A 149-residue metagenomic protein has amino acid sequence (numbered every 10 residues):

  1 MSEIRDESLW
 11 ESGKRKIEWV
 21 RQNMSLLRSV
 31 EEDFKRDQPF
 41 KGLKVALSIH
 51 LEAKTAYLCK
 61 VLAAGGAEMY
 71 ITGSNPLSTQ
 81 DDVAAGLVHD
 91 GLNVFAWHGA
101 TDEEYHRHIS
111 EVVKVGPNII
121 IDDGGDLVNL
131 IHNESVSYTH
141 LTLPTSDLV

Functional and structural regions predicted by a protein language model:
M1-K35: Positively charged, low-complexity intrinsically disordered leader regions
K41-L43: Phosphate-coordination loops involved in phosphoryl transfer and adenosine-cofactor binding
E52-G65: Histidine-anchored nucleotide/phosphate-binding helix
E68-L77: Short internal beta-strands
Q80-G91: Active-site-proximal loop->helix
Y105-E134: Hydrophobic alpha-helical hairpins/lids featuring a short glycine-rich hinge
T139-T145: Conserved small/polar residues in nucleotide/adenosyl-binding loops
